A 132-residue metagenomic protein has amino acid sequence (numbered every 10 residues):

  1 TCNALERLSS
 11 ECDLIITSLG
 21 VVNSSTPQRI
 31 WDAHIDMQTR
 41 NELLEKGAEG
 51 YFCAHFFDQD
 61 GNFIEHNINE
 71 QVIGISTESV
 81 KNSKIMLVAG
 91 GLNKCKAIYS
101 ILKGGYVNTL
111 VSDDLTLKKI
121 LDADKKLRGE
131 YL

Functional and structural regions predicted by a protein language model:
T1-L132: Conserved phosphate- and dinucleotide-binding cores of soluble alpha/beta proteins, encompassing both enzyme active
